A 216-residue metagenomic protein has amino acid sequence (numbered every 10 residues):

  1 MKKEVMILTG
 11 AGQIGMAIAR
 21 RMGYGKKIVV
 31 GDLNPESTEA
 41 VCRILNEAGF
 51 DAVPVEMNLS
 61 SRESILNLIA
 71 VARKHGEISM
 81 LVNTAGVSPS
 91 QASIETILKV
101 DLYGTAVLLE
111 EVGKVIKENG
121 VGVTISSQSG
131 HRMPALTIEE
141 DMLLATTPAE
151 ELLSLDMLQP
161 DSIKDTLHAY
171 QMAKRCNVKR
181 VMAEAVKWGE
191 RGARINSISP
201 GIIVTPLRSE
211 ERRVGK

Functional and structural regions predicted by a protein language model:
M1-V29: Canonical Rossmann dinucleotide-binding motif of NAD(H)/NADP(H)-dependent dehydrogenases/reductases, specifically
Y24-A40: Conserved glycine-rich Rossmann-like NAD(P)H-binding loop of the short-chain dehydrogenase/reductase
L45-E63: Rossmann-fold cofactor-recognition segment
F50-D51, V71-N83, S90-Q91, I116-G120 (+1 more regions): A glycine-rich helix->loop->beta "capping" turn within Rossmann-like NAD(P)(H)-dependent oxidoreductase domains
S60-G76: Conserved Rossmann-fold cofactor-binding substructure of NAD(P)-dependent oxidoreductases
P89-Q91, E118-R191, P200-T205: Catalytic loop of short-chain dehydrogenase/reductase
E211-G215: Conserved small/polar residues in nucleotide/adenosyl-binding loops
